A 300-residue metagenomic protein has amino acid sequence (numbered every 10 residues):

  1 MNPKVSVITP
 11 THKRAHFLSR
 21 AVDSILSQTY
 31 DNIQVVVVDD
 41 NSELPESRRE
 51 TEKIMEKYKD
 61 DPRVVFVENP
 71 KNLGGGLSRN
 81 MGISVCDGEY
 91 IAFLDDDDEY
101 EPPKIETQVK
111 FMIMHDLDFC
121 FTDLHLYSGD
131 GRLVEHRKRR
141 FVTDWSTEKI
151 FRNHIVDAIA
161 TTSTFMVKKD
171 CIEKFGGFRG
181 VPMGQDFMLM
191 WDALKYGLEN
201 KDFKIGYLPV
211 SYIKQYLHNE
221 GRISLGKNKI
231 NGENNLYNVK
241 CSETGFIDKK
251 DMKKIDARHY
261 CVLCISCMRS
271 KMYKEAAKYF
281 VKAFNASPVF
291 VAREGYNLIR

Functional and structural regions predicted by a protein language model:
M1, C261-R300: Membrane-interface aromatic/basic loop that binds lipid-linked glycans or pyrophosphate carriers, typified by
M1-L26: N-proximal low-complexity "stem/linker" segments adjacent to membrane-targeting elements
V22-E68: Acidic donor-binding segment of Leloir-type glycosyltransferases
E68-C86, T107: Glycine-rich, basic loop-to-helix element that forms the pyrophosphate-binding segment of sugar-nucleotide handling
I91: Short aromatic/hydrophobic "clamp" motif used to bind/position activated sugar donors
P103-H136: Conserved donor NDP-sugar-binding/catalytic core segment of glycosyltransferases
D144-K229, N234: Conserved nucleotide-sugar donor-binding catalytic segment
V210-N219, I223-K250, Y273-A286: Catalytic core of nucleotide-sugar-dependent glycosyltransferases
